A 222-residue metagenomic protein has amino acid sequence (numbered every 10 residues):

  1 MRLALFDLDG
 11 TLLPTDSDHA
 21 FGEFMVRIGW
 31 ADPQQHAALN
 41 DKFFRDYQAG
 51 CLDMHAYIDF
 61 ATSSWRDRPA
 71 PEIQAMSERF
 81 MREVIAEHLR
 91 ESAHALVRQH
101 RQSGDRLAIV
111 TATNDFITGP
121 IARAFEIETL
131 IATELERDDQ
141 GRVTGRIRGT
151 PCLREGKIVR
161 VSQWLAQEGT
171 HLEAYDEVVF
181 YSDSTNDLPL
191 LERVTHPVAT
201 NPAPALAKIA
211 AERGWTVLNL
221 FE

Functional and structural regions predicted by a protein language model:
M1, A75, R82-E222: C-terminal cap/substrate-recognition subdomain and adjoining C-terminal extension of metal-dependent phosphatase-like
M1-L52: Active-site neighborhood of HAD-like aspartate-dependent phosphohydrolases
T15, A37, C51, H55 (+2 more regions): Electropositive phosphate-/nucleotide-binding environments in soluble metabolic enzymes
D18-A20, A70, E134, P151: Active-site phosphate-binding/coordination module
D18-F21, I58, Q140-R146: Acidic/polar active-site rim loop that often engages polyanionic ligands
G22-E23, T62, T195: Amphipathic alpha-helical segments within well-ordered protein domains
F44-A70, E134-D139: Short, compositionally biased "basic patch" segments
A56-E91: Metal-dependent phosphoesterase signature
